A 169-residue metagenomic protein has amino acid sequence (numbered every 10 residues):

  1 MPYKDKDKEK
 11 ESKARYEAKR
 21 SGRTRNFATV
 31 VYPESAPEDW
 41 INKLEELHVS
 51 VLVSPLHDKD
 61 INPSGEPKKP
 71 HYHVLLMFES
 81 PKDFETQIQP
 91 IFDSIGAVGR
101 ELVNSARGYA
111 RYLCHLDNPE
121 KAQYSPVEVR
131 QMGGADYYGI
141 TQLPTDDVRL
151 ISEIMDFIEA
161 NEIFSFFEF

Functional and structural regions predicted by a protein language model:
P2-F27, Y32-I41, Q89-F169: Catalytic "initiation/cleavage/transfer" segments centered on a nucleophilic residue and adjacent nucleic-acid-engaging
R20-R23, E45-L47, P67-K68: Flexible, charged surface loops at secondary-structure boundaries
A28, V51-F92, E101, A110-C114: Histidine-centered divalent-metal-coordination microenvironment in nucleic-acid enzymes
S35-P55: Short amphipathic alpha-helix segments
